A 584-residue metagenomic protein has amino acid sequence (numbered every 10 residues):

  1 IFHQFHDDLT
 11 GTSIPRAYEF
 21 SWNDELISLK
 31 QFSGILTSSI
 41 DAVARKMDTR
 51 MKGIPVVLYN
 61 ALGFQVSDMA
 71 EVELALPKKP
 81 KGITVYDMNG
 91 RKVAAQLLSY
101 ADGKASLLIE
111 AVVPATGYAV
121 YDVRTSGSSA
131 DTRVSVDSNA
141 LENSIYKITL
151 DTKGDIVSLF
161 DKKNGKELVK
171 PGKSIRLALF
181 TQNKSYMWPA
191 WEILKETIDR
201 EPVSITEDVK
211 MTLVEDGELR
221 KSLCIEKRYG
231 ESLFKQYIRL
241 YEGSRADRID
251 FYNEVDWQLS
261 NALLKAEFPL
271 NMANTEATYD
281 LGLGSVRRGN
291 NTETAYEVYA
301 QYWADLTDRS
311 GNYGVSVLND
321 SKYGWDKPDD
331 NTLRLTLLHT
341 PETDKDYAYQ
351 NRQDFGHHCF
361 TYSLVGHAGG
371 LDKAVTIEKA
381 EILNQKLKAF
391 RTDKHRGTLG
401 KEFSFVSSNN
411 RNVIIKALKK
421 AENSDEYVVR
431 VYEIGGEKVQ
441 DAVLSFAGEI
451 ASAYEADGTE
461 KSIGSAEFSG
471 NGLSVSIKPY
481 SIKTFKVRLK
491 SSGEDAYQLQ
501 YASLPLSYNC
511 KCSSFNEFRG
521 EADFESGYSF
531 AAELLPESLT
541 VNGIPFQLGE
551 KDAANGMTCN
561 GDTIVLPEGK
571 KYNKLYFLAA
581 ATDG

Functional and structural regions predicted by a protein language model:
I1-L9, L233, P341-T343: Core structural elements
I1-Q4, A17, S21, E25 (+4 more regions): Pre-catalytic or accessory/regulatory segments outside the catalytic core
F2, S363, R430, L504-Y508: Generic hydrophobic alpha-helical scaffold/packing signal
F2-I54, E381-K386, F390-D393: Metal- or metallocofactor-binding catalytic centers and their adjacent structured scaffolds across diverse enzyme
D8-T12, H367-K373, D583-G584: Short helix-capping/linker segments at secondary-structure and domain boundaries
A17, Q31, I35-S38, V375 (+2 more regions): Exposed alpha-helical structural elements
T49-L499: C-terminal (or distal) subdomains of carbohydrate-active enzymes
S492-G584: N-terminal/edge-of-domain interface segments
